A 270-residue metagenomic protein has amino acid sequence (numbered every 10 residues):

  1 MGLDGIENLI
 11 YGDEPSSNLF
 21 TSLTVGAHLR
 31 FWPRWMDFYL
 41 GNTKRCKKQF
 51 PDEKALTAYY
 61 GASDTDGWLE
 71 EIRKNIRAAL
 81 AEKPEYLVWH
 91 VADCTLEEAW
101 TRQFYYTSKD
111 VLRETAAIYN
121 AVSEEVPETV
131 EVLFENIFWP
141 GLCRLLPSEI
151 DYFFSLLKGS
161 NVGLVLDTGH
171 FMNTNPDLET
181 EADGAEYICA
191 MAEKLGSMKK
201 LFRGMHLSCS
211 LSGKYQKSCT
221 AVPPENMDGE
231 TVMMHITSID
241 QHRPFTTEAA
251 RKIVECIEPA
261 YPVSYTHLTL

Functional and structural regions predicted by a protein language model:
M1-E70, K74: N-terminal pre-domain/capping segments
G2-D4, T21-V25, K83-E85, P127-E131 (+3 more regions): Short, well-ordered coil/turn segments that N-cap beta-strands
D4-N18, P33-D37, T65-W68, E97 (+4 more regions): Acidic-and-aromatic substrate-binding clefts and catalytic sites of carbohydrate-active enzymes
W35-D66, A92-T107, E179, C219-N226: Surface-exposed, active-site-proximal loop segments in enzymatic domains
G61-G163: Active-site acidic/histidine proton-transfer and metal-coordination neighborhood in alpha/beta enzyme cores
E124-C219: Acidic/histidine-rich catalytic cores of soluble enzymes
Y187-G196, S238-P262: A short, acidic, amphipathic alpha-helical segment used as a generic capping/interface helix at domain edges
T266-L270: Conserved small/polar residues in nucleotide/adenosyl-binding loops
